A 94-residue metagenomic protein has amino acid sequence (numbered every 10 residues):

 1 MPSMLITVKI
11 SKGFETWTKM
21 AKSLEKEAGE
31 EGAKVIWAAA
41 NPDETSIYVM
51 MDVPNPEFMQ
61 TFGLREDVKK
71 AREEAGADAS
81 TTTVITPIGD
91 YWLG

Functional and structural regions predicted by a protein language model:
M1-K69, E74-G94: Short S/T/G/P-rich N-terminal loop/turn motif that feeds into the first structured element of a domain
